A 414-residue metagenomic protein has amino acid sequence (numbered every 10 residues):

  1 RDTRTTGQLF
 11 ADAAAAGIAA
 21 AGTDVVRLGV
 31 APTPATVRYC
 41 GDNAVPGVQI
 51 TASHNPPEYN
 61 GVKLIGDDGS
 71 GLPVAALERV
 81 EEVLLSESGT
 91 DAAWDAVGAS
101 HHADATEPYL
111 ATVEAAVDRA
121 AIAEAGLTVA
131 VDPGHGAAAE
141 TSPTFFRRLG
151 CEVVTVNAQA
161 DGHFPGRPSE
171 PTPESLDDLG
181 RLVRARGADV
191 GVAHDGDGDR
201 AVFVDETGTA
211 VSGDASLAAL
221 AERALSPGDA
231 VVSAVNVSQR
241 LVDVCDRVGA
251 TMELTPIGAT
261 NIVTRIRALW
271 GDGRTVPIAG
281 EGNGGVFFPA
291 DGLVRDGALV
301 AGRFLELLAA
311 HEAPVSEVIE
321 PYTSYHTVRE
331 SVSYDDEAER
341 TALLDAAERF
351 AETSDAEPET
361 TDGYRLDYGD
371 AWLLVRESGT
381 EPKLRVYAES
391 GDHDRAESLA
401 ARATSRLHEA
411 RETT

Functional and structural regions predicted by a protein language model:
R1-D2, T128-V131, Y387: Short glycine-rich or small-residue beta-strand-to-loop segments that form or flank ligand, phosphate, metal/Fe-S
D2-Y59, T144-V204: N-terminal small/polar loop signature for handling phosphorylated ligands or for N-terminal nucleophile
A14, E58-V183: Gly/Ser/Thr-enriched, mixed-charge loops and adjacent short helices that form phosphate/oxyanion-binding elements
A14, T36-C40, S142, L179 (+4 more regions): Buried hydrophobic packing segments
A19, L28, E82-A111, D205-G282 (+1 more regions): Proline/glycine-rich low-complexity loops and linkers
V190-G191, G196-G208, R267-W270, A279 (+1 more regions): Self-splicing inteins and homing endonuclease
G228-Y387, D394, S398-T414: Phosphate-binding and adjacent anionic-ligand microenvironments
